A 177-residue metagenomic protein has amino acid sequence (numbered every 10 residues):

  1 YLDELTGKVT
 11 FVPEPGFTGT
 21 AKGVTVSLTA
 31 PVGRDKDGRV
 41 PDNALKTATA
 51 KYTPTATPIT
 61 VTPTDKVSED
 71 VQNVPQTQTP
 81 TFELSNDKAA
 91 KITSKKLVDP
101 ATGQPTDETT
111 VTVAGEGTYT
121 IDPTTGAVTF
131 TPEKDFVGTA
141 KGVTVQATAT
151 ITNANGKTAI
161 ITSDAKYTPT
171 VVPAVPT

Functional and structural regions predicted by a protein language model:
Y1-K46, T106-S163: Acidic, turn/loop-rich segments in luminal/extracellular domains of secretory-pathway and cell-surface proteins
A50-P58, Y167-P173: Interdomain boundary/hinge segments at the C-termini of tandem beta-sandwich modules
T53, K66-V67, T79-P80, V128-F130 (+1 more regions): Residue-level detection of beta-strand scaffold positions
T57-G103, A174-T177: Extracellular ectodomain surface segments
K96-G115, V171: Short, solvent-exposed secondary-structure boundary motifs
